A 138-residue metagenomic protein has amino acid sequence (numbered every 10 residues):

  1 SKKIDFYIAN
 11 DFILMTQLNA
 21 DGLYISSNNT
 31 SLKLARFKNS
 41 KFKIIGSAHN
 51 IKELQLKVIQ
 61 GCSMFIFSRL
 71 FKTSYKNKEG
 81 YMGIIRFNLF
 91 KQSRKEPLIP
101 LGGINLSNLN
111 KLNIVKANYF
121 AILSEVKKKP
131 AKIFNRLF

Functional and structural regions predicted by a protein language model:
S1-I8, T30, L34-N50, E79-G103 (+1 more regions): Alpha-helix-loop-beta-strand connector modules within alpha/beta enzyme cores
K2-N10, T16-S31, R36, Q55-V58: Conserved alpha/beta-domain cores
I8, Y24-I25, G46, I66 (+2 more regions): Structural signal for conserved beta-strand scaffold positions within catalytic alpha/beta enzyme cores
N10-I13, H49-L56, N105-K111: Short, acidic/polar
M15, K57, F65, F90 (+1 more regions): Conserved, mostly hydrophobic/aromatic
L18, Q60, S93, I114-K116: Structural motif
S26-L34, M64-Y81, L106-F138: Glycine-rich phosphate-binding active-site loops on the catalytic face of alpha/beta enzymes
S47-T73: Histidine/lysine/aspartate-rich catalytic loop segments that bind and position anionic ligands
